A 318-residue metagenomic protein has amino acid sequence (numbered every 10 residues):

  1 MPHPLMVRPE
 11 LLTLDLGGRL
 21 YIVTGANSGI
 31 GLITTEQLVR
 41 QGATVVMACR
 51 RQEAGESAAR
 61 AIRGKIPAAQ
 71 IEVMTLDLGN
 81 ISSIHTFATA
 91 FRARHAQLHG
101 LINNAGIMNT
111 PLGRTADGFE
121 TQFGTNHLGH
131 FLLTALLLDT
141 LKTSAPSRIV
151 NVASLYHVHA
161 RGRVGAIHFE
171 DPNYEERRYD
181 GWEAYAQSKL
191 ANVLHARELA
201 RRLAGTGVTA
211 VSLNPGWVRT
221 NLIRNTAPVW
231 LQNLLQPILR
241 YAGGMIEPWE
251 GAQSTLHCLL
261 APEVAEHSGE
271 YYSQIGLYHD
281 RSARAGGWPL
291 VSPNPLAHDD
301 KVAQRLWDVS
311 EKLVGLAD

Functional and structural regions predicted by a protein language model:
M1-T226, K312-A317: Rossmann-fold NAD(P)H-dependent dehydrogenase/reductase core
M47, L76, G243, P295-H298: Pocket-edge positions in alpha/beta enzyme catalytic cores
E53, S82, D117, W249 (+2 more regions): Generic alpha-helical secondary structure signal
S83-R92, R281-S292: Short, charged low-complexity intrinsically disordered segments located at boundaries of structured domains
R163-P172, N225-L231, L277-P289: Short, flexible, mixed-charge acidic loops at enzyme active sites
P172-E176, V229-R240: A short C-terminal helix-loop "cap" of Rossmann-like NAD(P)-dependent dehydrogenase/epimerase domains
S188, P237-L290, H298-Q304: C-terminal helical subdomain
N294-D318: C-terminal amphipathic/interface module of NAD(P)-dependent oxidoreductases and related NAD-binding regulators
